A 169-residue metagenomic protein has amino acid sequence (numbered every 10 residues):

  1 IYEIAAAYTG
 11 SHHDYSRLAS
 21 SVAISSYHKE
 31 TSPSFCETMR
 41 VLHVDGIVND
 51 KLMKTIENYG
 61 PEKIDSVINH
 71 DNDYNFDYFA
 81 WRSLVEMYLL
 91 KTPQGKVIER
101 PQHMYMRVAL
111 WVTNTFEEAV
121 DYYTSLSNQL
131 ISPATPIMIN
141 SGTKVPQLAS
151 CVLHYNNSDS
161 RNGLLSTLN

Functional and structural regions predicted by a protein language model:
Y2-N169: Extended catalytic cores of very large enzyme megasubunits
